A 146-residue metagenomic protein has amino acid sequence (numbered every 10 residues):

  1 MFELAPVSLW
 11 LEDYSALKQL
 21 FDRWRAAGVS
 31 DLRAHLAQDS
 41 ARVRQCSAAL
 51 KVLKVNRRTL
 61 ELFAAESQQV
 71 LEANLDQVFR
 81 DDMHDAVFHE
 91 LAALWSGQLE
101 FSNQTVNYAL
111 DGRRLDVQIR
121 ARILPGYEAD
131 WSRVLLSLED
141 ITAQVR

Functional and structural regions predicted by a protein language model:
M1, E139-R146: PAS-associated C-terminal cap
M1-A41, Q45: PAS/LOV and related PAS-like sensory modules
E12, L136-E139: PAS-associated C-terminal
K18, A49-L53: Conserved hydrophobic beta-strand signature of PAS-family and PAS-like sensory domains
L53, D85, F101, Y108-L115: PAS-family sensory domains
T59-L71: PAS/PAS-like sensory domain cap-loop motif
Q69-L71, L75-V106: Terminal output helix/cap of sensory domains in signal transduction proteins
L110-R114, I119-V134: Short loop/turn elements at sensory-signaling interfaces that couple input to output
